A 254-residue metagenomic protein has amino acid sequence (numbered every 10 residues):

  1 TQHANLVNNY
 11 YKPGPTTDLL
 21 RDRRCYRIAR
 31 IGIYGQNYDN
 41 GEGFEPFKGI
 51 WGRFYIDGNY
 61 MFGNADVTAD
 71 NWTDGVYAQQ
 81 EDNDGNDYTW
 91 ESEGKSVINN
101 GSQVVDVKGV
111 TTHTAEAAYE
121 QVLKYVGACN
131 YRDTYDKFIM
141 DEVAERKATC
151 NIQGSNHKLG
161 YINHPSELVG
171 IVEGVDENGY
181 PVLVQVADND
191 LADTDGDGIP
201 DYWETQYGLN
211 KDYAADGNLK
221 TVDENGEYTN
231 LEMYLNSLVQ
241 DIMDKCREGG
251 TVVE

Functional and structural regions predicted by a protein language model:
T1-V104: Glycine- and acidic/polar-rich repeat regions and solenoidal domains
T1-Y11, I139, V143, I199 (+1 more regions): Long, contiguous hydrophobic alpha-helical segments, chiefly transmembrane helices and signal peptides
Y11-T16, M61-A65, E145, T205 (+2 more regions): Short, well-ordered loop/turn and helix-capping segments at boundaries between secondary-structure elements and domains
L19-D22, W72, I152, D216-G217 (+1 more regions): A generic "cationic amphipathic patch" detector
P46-R53, C129, D133, D190-T194 (+1 more regions): Short, well-ordered coil↔helix boundary/capping segments
A65, A148-Q153, Q240-D244, E248: Intrinsically disordered or highly flexible coil/loop and linker segments, enriched in small and charged/polar residues
A69-V186, D190: Extracellular/surface-exposed low-complexity segments
V175-E254: Extracellular calcium-associated, cysteine-rich motifs in secreted modular proteins
